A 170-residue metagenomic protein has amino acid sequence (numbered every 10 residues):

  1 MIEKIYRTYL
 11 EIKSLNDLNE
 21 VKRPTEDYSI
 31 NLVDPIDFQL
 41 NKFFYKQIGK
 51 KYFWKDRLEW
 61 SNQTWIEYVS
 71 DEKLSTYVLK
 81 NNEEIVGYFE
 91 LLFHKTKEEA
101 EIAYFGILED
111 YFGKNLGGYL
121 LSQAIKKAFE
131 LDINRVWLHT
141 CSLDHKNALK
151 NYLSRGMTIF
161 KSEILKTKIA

Functional and structural regions predicted by a protein language model:
M1-S29, D34: Acyl-donor-binding surface of acyltransferase catalytic domains
K22-R57: Short amphipathic alpha-helix that is part of the acyltransferase structural core
L58-W60, E72-T76, K80-E99, A103-I107: A conserved beta-strand-loop-helix scaffold within acyl/acetyltransferase catalytic domains
S75, N134, T158: Short acidic/polar active-site loop segments enriched in Thr and Asp
V86, I159-F160: Short hydrophobic beta-strand segments in globular cytosolic domains
L108-S122, L131, L143-N147: Conserved glycine-rich acetyl-CoA-binding loop
F112, L138-A148, F160, L165-A170: Conserved beta-strand-loop-alpha-helix junction that forms the acyl-donor binding cleft
A128-T140: Conserved GNAT acetyl-CoA-binding A-motif
